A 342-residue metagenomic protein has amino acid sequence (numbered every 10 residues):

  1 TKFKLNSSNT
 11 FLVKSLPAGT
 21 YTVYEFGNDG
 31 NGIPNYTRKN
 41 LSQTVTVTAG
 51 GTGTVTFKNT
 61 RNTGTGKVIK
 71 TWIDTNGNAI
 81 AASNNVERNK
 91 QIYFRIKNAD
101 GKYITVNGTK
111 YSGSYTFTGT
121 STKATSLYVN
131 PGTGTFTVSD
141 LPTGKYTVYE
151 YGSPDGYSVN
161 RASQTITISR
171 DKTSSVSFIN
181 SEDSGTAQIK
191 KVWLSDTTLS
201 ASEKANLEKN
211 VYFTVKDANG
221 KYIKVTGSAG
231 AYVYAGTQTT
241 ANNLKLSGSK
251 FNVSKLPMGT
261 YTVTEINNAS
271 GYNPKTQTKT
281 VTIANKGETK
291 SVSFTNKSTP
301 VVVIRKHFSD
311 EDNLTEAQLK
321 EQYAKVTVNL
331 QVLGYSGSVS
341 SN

Functional and structural regions predicted by a protein language model:
T1-N342: Solvent-exposed loop/turn and edge beta-strand elements of beta-rich ligand-binding domains
